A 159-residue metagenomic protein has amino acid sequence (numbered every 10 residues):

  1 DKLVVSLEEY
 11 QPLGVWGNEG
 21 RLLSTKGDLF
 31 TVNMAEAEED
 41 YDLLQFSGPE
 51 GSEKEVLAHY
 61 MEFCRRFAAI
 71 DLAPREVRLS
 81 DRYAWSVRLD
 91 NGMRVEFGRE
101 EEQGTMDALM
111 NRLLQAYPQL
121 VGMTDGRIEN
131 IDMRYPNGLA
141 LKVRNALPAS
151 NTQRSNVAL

Functional and structural regions predicted by a protein language model:
D1-L159: Charged, solvent-exposed interaction patches on well-folded alpha/beta domains that mediate macromolecular contacts
